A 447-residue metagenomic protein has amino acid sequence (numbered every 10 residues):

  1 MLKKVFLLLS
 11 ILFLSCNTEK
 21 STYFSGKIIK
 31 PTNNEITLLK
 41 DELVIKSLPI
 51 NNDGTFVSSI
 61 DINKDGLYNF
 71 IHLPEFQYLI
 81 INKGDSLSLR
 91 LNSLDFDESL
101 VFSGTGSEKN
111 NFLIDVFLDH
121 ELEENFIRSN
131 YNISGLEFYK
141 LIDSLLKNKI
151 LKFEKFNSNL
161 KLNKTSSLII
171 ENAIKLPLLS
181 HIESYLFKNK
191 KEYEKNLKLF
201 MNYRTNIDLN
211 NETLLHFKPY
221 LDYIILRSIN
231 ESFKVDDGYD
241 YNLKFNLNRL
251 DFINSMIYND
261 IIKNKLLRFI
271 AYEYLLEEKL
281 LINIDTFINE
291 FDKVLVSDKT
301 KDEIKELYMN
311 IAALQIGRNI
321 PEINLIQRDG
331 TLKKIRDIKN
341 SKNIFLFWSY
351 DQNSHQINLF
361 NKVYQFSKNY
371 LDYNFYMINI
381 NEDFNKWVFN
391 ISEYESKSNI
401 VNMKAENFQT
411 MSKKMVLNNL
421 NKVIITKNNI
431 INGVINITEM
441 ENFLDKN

Functional and structural regions predicted by a protein language model:
M1-Y23, V434, N447: Bacterial Sec-dependent N-terminal signal peptides
C16-I169, S184-Y185: A non-transmembrane, solvent-exposed segment enriched in polar/low-complexity residues
K244-I316: N-terminal targeting signals for export/organelle localization
K301-R336, A405, K446: N-terminal "domain-start" segment that seeds a small globular fold
T331-V363, Y373-I378: Short active-site neighborhood of thiol/selenol oxidoreductases, capturing the structured segment around
H355-Y394, N407-M411: Structural microenvironment flanking redox-active thiols in thiol-disulfide oxidoreductases
I391-N421: Short, internal strand/loop/helix patches that form the active-site neighborhood or redox-interaction surface
L420, K427-N447: Non-catalytic, surface beta->alpha helical segment in thiol-disulfide oxidoreductase systems
